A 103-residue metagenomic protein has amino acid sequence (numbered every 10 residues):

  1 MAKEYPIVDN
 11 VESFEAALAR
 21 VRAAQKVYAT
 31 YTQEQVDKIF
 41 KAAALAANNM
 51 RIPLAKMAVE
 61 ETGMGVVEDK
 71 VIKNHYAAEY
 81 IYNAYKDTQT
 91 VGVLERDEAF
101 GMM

Functional and structural regions predicted by a protein language model:
M1-M103: N-terminal Rossmann-like NAD(P)+-binding subdomain of aldehyde/semialdehyde dehydrogenases
